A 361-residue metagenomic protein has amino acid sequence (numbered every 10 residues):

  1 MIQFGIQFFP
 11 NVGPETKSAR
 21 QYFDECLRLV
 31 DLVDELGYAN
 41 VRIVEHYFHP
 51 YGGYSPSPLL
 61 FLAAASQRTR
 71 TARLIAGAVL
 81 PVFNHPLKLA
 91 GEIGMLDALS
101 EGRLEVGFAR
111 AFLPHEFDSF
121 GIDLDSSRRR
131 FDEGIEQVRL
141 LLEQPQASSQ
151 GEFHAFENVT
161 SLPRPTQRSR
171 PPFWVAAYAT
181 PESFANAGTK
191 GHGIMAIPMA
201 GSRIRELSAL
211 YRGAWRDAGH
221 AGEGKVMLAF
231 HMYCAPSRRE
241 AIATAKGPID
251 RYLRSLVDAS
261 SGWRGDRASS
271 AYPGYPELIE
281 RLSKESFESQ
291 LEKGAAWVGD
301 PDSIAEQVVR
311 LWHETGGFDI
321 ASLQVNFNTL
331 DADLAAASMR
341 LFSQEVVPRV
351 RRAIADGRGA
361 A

Functional and structural regions predicted by a protein language model:
M1-K17, L113-E116, A155-S169, E277-K293 (+1 more regions): N-terminal small/glycine-rich loop or linker at the start of catalytic domains across soluble metabolic enzymes
M1-R68, A72-R73, S169-P171, A360-A361: N-terminal beta1-alpha1-beta2 module of alpha/beta enzyme domains
I2, H85-K190, S202-A209, G213-G222 (+1 more regions): Internal, glycine-rich beta/alpha segment that forms the wall or movable "lid" of small-molecule/cofactor binding
F4, V33, G37, E45 (+10 more regions): Conserved, mostly hydrophobic/aromatic
F4-F8, V41-I43, L74-A76, L104-F108 (+4 more regions): Hydrophobic faces of well-ordered beta-strands that scaffold small-molecule active sites in alpha/beta enzyme cores
P10-F23, V79-L87, S169-A179, K293-P301: Active-site mouth loops of central-metabolism enzymes
N40-F61, L80, F112, M199 (+1 more regions): Glycine-rich, proline-tolerant flexible connector loops at the mouths of alpha/beta enzymes
R128-S161, S202-G316, R351-A361: An alpha-helical appendage that flanks or caps ligand/catalytic pockets
